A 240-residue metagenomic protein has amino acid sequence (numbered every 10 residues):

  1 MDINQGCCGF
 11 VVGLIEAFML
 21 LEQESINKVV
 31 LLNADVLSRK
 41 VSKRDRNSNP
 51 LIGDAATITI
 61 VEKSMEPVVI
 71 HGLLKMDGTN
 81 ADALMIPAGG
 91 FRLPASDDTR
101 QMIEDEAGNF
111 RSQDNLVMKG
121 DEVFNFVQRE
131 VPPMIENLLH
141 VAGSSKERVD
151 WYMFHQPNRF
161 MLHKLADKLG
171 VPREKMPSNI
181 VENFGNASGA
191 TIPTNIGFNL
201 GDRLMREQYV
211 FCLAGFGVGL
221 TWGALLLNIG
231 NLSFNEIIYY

Functional and structural regions predicted by a protein language model:
M1-I3, R44-R46, M118, E122 (+1 more regions): A short glycine/serine-rich beta->alpha loop
I3-S25, Q128, P132, D150-Y240: Claisen-condensing/thiolase-fold acyl-transfer catalytic domains that form or cleave C-C bonds in fatty acid
N4, V29-D35, V61, L73 (+1 more regions): Short beta-strand segments
G9-V12, L37-V41, G78-A81: Short, well-ordered, mixed-charge alpha-helical segments that flank or form enzyme active sites
E22-A56: Flexible, glycine-rich active-site loops centered on histidine and acidic residues that chelate a metal or position
L31-L37, I103-G108, M161-E174: Acidic-glycine-rich active-site phosphate/pyrophosphate-binding loop
D45-N125, R129, P133, N228-Y240: Condensing-enzyme catalytic core mediating Claisen C-C bond formation in acyl metabolism
